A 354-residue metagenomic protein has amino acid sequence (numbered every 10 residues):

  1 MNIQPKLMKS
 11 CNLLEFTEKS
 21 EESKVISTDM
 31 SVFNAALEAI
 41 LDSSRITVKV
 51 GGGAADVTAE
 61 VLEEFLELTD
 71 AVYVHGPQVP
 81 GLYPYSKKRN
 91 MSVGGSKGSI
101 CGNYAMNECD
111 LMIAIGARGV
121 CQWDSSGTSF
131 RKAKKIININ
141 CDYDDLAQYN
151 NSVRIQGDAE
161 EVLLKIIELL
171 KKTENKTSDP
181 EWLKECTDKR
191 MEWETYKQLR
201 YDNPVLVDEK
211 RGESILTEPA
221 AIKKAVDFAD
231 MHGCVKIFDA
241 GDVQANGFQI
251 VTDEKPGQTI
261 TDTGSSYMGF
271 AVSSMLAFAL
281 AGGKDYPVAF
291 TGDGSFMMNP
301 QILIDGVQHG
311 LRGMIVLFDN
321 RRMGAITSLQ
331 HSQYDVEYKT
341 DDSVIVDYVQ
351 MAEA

Functional and structural regions predicted by a protein language model:
M1-F16, A36-A39, G102-I137, E168-K172 (+2 more regions): Structural signature of the thiamine diphosphate
N2-M8, G52-A54, Y143, A240-D242 (+1 more regions): Glycine-rich beta-alpha junction loops
L14-K19, K24, S43, A133-A240: Phosphate/pyrophosphate-binding active-site segments
L41-E108, F228-S273: Anionic-ligand anchoring segments at beta-strand to alpha-helix junctions in alpha/beta enzyme folds, i.e., glycine
I46, N90, M112-I113, I136 (+2 more regions): Short, well-ordered beta-strand core segments
L66-T69, D124-Y143, P256: A short, gly/pro- and small-residue-rich
A71-P77, I137-N140, I315-D319: Short internal beta-strands
E108, L146-A147, R154-Q156, E160-L164 (+2 more regions): Thiamine diphosphate
